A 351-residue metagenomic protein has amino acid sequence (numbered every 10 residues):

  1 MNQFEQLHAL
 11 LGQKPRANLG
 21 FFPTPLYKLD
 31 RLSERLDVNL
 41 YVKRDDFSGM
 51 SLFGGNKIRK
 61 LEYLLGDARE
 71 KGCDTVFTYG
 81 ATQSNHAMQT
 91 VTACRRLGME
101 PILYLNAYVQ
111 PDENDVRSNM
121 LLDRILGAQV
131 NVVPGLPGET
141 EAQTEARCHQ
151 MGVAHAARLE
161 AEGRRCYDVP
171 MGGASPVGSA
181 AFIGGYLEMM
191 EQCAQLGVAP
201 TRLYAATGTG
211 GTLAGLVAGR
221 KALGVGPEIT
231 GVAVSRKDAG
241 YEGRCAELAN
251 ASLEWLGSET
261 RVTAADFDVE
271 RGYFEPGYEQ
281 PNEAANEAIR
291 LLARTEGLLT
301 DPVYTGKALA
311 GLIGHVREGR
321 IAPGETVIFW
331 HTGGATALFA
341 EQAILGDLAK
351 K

Functional and structural regions predicted by a protein language model:
M1-K351: PLP-dependent amino-acid enzyme catalytic core
